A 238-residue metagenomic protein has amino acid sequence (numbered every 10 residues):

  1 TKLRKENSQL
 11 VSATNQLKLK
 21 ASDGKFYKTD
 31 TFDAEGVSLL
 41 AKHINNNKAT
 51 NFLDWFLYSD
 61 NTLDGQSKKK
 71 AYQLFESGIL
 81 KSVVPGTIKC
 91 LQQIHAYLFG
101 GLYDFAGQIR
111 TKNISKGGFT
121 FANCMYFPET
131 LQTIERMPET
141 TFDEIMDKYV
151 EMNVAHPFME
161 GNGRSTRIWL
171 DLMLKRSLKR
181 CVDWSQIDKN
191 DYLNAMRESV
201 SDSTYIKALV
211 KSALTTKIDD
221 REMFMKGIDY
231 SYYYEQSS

Functional and structural regions predicted by a protein language model:
T1-K2: Polyanion-binding surface elements
N7-Q9, K18-S238: FIC/Doc superfamily catalytic core
